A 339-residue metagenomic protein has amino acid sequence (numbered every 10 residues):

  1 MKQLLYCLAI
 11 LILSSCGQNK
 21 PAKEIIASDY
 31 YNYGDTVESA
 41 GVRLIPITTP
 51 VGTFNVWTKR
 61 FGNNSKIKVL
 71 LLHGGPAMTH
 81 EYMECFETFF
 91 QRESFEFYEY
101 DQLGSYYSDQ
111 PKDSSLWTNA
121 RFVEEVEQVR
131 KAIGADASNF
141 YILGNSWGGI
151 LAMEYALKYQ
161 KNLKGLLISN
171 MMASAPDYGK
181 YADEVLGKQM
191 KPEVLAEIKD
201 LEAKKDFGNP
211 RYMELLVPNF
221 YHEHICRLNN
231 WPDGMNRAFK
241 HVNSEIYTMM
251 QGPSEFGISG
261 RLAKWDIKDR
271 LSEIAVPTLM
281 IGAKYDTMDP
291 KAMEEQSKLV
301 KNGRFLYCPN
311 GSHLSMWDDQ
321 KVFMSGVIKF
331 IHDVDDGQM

Functional and structural regions predicted by a protein language model:
S14-S15: C-terminal motif of bacterial Sec signal peptides marking the signal peptidase cleavage site
V51-Q110: Conserved HGGG/HGGXW glycine-rich cap/lid loop of the alpha/beta-hydrolase fold
Q102-L143, W147: Active-site loop/oxyanion-hole signature of alpha/beta-hydrolase fold enzymes
S138-Y181: Conserved hydrolase catalytic core segment
L166-K205: Flexible "cap/lid" loop of the alpha/beta hydrolase fold
Q189, E193-S272, V276: Alpha/beta-hydrolase
K268-G311: Conserved loop-alpha-helix segment in the C-terminal half of the alpha/beta-hydrolase fold that carries the catalytic
G303-M339: Catalytic active-site module of serine/aspartate enzymes centered on a nucleophile-bearing elbow/loop
